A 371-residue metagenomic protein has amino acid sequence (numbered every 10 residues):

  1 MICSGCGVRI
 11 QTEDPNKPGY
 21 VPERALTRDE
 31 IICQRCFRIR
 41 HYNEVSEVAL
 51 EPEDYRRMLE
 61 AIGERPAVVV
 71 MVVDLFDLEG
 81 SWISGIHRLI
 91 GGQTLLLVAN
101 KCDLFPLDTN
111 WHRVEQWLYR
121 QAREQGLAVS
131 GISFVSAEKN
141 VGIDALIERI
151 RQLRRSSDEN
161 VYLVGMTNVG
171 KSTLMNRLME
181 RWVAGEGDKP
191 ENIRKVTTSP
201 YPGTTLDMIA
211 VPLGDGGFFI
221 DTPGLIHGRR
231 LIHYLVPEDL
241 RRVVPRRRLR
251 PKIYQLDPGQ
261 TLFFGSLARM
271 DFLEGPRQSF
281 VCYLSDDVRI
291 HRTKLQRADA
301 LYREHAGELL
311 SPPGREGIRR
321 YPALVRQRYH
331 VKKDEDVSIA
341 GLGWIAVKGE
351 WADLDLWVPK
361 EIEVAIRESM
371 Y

Functional and structural regions predicted by a protein language model:
M1-V69, Q93-L96, C102, N192-Y371: Helix-rich effector regions associated with P-loop NTPase G domains
A49-R56, L78-L89: Amphipathic helical hotspot of TIR/SEFIR-family domains
V68-M71, Y162: Conserved beta-strand elements of the Class I
V70, L75, W82, L97: Core catalytic machinery and nucleic-acid-binding channels of phosphodiester-processing enzymes
L75-E79, D103-P106: Short acidic, S/G/P-rich loop/turn micro-motifs used as interaction or catalytic elements
G80-I83, L107-H112, R229-I232: Conserved ATPase-coupling elements of RecA-like P-loop NTPase cores
H87-L89, R113-Q116, L235-E238: Glycine-rich, phosphate-binding/catalytic loops in enzymes
T94-L96, L104-V169, M175-A184, E191-N192 (+1 more regions): Canonical P-loop GTPase G-domain recognition
